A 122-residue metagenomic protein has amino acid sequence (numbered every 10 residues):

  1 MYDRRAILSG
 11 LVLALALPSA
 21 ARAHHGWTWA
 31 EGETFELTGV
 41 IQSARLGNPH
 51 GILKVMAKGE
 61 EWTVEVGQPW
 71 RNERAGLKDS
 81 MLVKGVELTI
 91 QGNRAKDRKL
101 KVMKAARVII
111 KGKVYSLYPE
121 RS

Functional and structural regions predicted by a protein language model:
A6-L8: N-terminal export leaders
A21-T34: Short boundary/loop segments of OB/S1/cold-shock single-stranded nucleic-acid-binding domains
E33-P49: Structural detector for short beta-strands of small beta-barrel domains
N48-M56: Short aromatic-glycine-enriched beta-strand elements
E60-Q68: A short macromolecule-binding patch
R74-T89: Short nucleic-acid-contacting surface segments enriched for D/E, G, S/T with interspersed K/R
A95-P119: OB-fold/S1-family single-stranded nucleic acid-binding modules
